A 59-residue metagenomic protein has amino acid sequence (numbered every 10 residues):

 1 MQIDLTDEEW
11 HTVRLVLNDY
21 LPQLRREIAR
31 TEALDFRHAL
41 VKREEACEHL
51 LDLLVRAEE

Functional and structural regions predicted by a protein language model:
M1-Q23: N-terminal acidic leader/helix
I3-D4, E27, H38: Short N-terminal micro-motifs specific to bacterial/archaeal maturation and metal-cluster initiation sites
L5-D7, R30, K42: Generic structural "secondary-structure junction" signal
E8-H11, T31-D35: Residues at secondary-structure transition points
L17-R25, T31, C47, L54: Non-transmembrane amphipathic alpha-helical segments
L34-R43: Short, charged, amphipathic alpha-helical segments
E44-E45, H49-L50, R56-E59: N-terminal intrinsically disordered, cationic/polar leader segments that include organellar targeting peptides
